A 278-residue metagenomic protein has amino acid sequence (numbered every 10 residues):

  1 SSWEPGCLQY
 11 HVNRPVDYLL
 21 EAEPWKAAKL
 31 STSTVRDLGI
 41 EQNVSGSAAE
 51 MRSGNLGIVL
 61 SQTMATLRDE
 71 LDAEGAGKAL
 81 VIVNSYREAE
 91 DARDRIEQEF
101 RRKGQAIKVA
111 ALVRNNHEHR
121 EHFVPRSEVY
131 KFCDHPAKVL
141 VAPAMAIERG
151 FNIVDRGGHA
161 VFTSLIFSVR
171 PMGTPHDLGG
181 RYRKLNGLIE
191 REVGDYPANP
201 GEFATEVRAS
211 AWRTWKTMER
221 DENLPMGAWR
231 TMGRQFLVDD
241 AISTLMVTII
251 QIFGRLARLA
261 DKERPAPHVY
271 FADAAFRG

Functional and structural regions predicted by a protein language model:
S1-G278: ASCE RecA-like P-loop NTPase motor cores that couple ATP hydrolysis to mechanical translocation on nucleic acids
